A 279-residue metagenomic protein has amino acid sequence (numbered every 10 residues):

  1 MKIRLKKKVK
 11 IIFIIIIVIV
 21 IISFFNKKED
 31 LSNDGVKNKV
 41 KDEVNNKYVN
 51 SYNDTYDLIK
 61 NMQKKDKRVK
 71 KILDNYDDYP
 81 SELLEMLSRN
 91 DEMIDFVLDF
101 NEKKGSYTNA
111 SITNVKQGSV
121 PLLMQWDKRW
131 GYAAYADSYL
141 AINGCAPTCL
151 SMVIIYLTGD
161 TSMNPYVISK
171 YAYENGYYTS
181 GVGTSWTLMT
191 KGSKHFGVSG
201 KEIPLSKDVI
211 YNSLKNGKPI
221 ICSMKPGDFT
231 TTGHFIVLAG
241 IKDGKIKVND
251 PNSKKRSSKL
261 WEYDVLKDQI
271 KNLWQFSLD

Functional and structural regions predicted by a protein language model:
M1-I16: N-terminal Sec-pathway targeting helices
R4-K6, F96-V97, I221-C222: Conserved short hydrophobic patches within well-ordered secondary structure
R4-L5, N90, S185: Poly-acidic low-complexity segments
K8-V9, V20-E174: Active-site-adjacent structural segments surrounding the nucleophilic cysteine of cysteine proteases and isopeptidases
F25-N61, K70, A110-S111, G118 (+2 more regions): Conserved active-site-adjacent core of cysteine acyl-enzyme catalytic domains
